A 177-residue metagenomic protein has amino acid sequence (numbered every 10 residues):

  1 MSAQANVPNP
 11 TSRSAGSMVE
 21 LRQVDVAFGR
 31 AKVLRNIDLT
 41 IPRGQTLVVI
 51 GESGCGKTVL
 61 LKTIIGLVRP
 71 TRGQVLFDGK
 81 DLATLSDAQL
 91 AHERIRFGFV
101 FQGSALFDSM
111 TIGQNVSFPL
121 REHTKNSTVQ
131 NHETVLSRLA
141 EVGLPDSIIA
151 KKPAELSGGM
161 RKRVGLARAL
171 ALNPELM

Functional and structural regions predicted by a protein language model:
I65: Helix-to-loop junction immediately C-terminal to a conserved catalytic motif
G73-D81: Conserved ABC transporter NBD signature motif
K80-D81, V129-S147: Conserved ABC ATPase "signature" region
L82-G98, E122, T128: ABC ATPase NBD coupling module
S109-F118: Short coil-to-helix segment of the ABC ATPase nucleotide-binding domain corresponding to the Q-loop/switch region
K152-L156, M160: Conserved ABC ATPase signature
N173: Conserved catalytic motifs of ABC-family nucleotide-binding domains
